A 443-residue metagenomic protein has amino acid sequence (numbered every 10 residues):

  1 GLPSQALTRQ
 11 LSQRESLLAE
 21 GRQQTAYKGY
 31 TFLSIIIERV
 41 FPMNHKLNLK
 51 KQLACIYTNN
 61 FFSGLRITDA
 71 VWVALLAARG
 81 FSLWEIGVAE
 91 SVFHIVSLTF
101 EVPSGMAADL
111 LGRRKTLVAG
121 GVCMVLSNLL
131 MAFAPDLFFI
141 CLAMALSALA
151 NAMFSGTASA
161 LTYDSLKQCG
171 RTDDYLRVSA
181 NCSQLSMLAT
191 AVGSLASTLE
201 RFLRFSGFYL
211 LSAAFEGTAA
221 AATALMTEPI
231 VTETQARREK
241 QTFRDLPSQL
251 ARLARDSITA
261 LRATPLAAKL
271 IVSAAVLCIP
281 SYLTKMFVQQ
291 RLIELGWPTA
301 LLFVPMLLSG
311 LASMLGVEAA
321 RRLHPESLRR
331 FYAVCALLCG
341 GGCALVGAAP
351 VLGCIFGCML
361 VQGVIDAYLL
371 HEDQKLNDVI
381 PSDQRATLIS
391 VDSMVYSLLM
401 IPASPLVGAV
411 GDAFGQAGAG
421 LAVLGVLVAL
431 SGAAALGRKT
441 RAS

Functional and structural regions predicted by a protein language model:
N44-K50, E228-L270: Juxtamembrane intracellular "pre-TM" segments in multi-pass secondary transporters
N44-T99, P265-P305: Helix-loop boundary and gating motifs at the non-cytosolic
L98-T99, L302-H324: Transmembrane alpha-helices of Major Facilitator/SLC transporters
T99-A134: Conserved MFS/SLC helix-loop-helix module at the cytosolic interface between two early adjacent transmembrane helices
V122-P135, L337-P350: C-terminal ends and interior cores of transmembrane alpha-helices in multi-pass membrane transporters/permeases
A145-M187: Cytoplasmic helix-loop-helix junction between adjacent transmembrane helices in 12-TM secondary transporters
G207-L225, G420-A435: Symmetry-related core transmembrane helices of the 12-TM Major Facilitator Superfamily/SLC fold
G217-Q241, L436-S443: Helix-loop junctions on the cytosolic side of multi-pass membrane transporters, especially the intracellular loop
